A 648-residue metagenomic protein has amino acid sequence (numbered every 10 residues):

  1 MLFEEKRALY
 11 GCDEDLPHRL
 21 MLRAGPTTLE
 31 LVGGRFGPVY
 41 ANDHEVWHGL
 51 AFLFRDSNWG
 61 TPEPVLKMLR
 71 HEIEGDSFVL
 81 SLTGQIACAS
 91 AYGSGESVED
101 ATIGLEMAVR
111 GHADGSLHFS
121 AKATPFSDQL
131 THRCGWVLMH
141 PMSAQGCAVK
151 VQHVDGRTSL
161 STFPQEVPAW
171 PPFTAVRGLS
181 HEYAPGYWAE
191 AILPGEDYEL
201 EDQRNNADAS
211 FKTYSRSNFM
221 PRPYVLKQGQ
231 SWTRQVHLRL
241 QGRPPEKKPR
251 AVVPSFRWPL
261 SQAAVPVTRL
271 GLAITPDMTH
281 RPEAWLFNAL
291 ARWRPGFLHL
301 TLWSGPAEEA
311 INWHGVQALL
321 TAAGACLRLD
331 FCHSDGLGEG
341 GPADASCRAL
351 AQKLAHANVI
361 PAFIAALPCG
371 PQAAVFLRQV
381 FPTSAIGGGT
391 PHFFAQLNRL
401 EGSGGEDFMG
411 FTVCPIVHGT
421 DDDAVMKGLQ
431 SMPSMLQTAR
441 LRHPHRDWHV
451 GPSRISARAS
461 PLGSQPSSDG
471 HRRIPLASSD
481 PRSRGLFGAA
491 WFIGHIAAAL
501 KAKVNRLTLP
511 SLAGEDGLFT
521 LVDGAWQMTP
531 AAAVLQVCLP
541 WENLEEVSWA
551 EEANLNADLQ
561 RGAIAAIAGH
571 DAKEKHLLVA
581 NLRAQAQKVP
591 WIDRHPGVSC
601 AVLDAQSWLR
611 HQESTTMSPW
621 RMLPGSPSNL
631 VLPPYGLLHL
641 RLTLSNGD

Functional and structural regions predicted by a protein language model:
L2-Q85, V149, R157, P295 (+1 more regions): Acidic-aromatic substrate-binding/catalytic surfaces of carbohydrate-active enzymes
L22-R23, Q85-A87, S180-W258, Q262 (+1 more regions): Beta-strand-rich recognition/accessory modules
D56-S120, F126, E201-S210: Extended, loop-rich substrate-binding clefts of extracytoplasmic carbohydrate-active enzymes
D114-E196, L603-S614: Polysaccharide-binding surfaces and accessory modules of carbohydrate-active proteins
S231, M617-D648: C-terminal beta-strand-rich structural cap/linker in extracellular carbohydrate-active enzymes
V265-E308, L319-A323, R328, A357: Catalytic domains of carbohydrate-active enzymes, especially glycoside hydrolases
V450-A533, W549-G562: Aromatic/acidic polysaccharide-binding cleft in carbohydrate-active enzymes
A557-H595, L603-D604: Carbohydrate-binding surface patches
